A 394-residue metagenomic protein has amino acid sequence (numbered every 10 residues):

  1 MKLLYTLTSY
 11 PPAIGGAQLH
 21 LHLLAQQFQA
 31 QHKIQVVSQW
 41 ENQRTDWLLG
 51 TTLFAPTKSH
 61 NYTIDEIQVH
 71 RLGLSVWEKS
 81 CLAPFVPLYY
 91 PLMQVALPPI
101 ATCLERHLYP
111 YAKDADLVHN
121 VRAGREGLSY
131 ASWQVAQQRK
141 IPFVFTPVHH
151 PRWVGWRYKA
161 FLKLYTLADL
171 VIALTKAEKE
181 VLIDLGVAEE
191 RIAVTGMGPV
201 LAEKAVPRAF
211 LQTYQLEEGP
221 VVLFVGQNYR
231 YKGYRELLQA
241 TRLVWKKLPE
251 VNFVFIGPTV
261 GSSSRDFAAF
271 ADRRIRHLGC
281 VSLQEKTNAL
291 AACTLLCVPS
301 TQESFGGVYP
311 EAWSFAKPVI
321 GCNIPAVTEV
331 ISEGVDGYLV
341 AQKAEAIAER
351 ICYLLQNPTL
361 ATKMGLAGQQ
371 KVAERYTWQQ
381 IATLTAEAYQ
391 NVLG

Functional and structural regions predicted by a protein language model:
L4, Q215-K232, L238-T241, V254-I256: Conserved donor-binding/catalytic core segment of Leloir-type glycosyltransferases
T52-K58, H107, E203-L216: A short helix/loop element that forms part of the nucleotide-sugar donor recognition site in Leloir-type
P142-V144, H150-R152, Y158-V206, F224: Donor nucleotide-sugar binding/catalytic pocket of nucleotide-sugar-dependent glycosyltransferases
S264-T287: Nucleotide-activated donor-binding/catalytic signature segment of Leloir-type glycosyltransferases, i.e., the conserved
L295, P318-G321: Short hydrophobic beta-strand element within catalytic cores of glycosyltransferases and related nucleotide-activated
T301: Aromatic "clamp/platform" in nucleotide-sugar-dependent glycosyltransferases that forms part of the donor/acceptor
P310, N323-G334, Y338-L339: Short acidic/histidine- and often glycine-rich active-site loop of Leloir-type glycosyltransferases that engages
E333-G334, Y338-A344, Y353-P358: Conserved acidic donor-binding segment of nucleotide-sugar-dependent glycosyltransferases
